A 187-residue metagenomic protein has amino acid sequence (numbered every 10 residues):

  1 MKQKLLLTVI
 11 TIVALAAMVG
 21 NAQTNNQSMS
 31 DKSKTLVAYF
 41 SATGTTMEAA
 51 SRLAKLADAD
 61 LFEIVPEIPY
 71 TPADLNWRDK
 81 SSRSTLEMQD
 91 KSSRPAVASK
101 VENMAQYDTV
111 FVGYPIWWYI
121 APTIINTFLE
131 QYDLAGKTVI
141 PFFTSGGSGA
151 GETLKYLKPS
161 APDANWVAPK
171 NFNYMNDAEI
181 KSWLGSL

Functional and structural regions predicted by a protein language model:
M1-T8: Bacterial N-terminal signal peptides that target proteins for export
T8-A17: Bacterial N-terminal signal peptides
I12, N165-L187: Glycine-rich phosphate/pyrophosphate-binding loop and the adjoining helix
A22-D108, Y119-A121, E130, K181 (+1 more regions): N-terminal beta1-alpha1-beta2 submodule of the flavodoxin-like/Rossmannoid cofactor-binding fold
A135-T138, A164: A short helix->loop->beta-strand "cap" motif at the edges of active sites that frequently abuts
F143-S148: Short beta-alpha junction loops
E152-A161: Short, aromatic/basic amphipathic alpha-helical patches
